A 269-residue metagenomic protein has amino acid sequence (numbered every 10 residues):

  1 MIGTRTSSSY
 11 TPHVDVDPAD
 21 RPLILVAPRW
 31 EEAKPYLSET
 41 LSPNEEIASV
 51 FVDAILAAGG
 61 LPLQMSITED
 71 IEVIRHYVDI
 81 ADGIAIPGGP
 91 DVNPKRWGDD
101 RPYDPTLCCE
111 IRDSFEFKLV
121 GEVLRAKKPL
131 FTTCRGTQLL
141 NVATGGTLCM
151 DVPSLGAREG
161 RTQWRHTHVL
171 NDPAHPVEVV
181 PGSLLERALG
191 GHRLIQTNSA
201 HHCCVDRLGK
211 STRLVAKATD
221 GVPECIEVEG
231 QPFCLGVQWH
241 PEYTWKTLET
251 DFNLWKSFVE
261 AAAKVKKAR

Functional and structural regions predicted by a protein language model:
M1-F131, V142-C149, P153-L189, Q196 (+4 more regions): N-terminal beta1-alpha1 cap of cysteine-dependent amidohydrolase-like domains
T132, T137: Glycine-rich beta-to-alpha active-site loop
L235-Q238: Active-site-proximal beta-strand elements of phosphoester/diester hydrolases
